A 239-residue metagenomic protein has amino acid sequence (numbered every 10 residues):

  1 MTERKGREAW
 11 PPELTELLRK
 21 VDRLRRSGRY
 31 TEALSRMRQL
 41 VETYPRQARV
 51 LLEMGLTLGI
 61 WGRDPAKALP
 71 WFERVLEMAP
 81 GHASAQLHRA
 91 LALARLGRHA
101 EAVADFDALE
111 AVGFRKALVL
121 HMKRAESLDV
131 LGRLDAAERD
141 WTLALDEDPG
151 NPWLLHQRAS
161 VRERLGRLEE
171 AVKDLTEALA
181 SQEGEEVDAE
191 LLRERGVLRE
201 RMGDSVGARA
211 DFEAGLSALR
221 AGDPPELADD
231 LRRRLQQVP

Functional and structural regions predicted by a protein language model:
P11-R49, E53-R63, E126: Alpha-helical segment of the N-proximal tetratricopeptide repeat
T15, R49, S84, L118-V119 (+3 more regions): Start-of-helix register in tetratricopeptide repeats
R26-S27, I60-W61, R95, V130 (+3 more regions): Register position in tetratricopeptide repeats
T43, M78, V112-G113, E147 (+3 more regions): Structural marker of alpha-solenoid helical repeat scaffolds
Q47, H82, K116-A117, N151 (+2 more regions): Residue-level recognition of tetratricopeptide repeat
